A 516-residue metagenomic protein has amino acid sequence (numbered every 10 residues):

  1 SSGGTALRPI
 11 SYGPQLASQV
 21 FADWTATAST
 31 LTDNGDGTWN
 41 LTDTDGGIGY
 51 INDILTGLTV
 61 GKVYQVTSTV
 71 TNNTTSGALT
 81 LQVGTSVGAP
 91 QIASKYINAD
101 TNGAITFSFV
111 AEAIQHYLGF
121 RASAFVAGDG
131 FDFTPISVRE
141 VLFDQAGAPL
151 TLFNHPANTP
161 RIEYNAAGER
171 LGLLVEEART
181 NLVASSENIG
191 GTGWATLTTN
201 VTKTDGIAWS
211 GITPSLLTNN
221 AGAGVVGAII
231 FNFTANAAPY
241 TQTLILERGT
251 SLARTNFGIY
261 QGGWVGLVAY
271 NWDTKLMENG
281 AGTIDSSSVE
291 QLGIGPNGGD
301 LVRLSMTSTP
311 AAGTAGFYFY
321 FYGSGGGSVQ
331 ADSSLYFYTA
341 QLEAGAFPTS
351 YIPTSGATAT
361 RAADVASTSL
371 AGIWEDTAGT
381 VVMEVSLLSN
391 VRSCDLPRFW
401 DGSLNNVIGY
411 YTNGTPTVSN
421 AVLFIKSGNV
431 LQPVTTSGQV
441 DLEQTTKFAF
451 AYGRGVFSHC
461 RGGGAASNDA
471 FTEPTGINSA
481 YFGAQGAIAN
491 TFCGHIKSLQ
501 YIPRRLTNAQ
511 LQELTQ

Functional and structural regions predicted by a protein language model:
S1, G128-F143, I189, S333-P348 (+3 more regions): Extracellular, beta-strand-rich glycan-interacting domains
S1-G4, R8-I10, R139-R170, E343-E375 (+1 more regions): Extended recognition patches within non-cytosolic domains
I51-L55, Q91-K95, V226-F231, L267-Y270 (+2 more regions): Short, aromatic/His-centered strand-loop micro-motif at the edge of beta-sheets
N72, R248-T250, T307-A312, D441-S458: Localized edge beta-strand/strand-to-loop motifs within extracellular or lumenal beta-rich domains
N73-S76, R179-S186, T192-L197, A235-A238 (+3 more regions): Extracellular glycan-recognition modules
Q91-D100, F109, R461-Y481: Short, solvent-exposed beta-strand-to-loop segments that form ligand-recognition rims of beta-rich domains
A113-S123, A315-S324, V329-S334, N468-I496: Flexible glycan-contacting loops in extracellular carbohydrate-active proteins
V302-M306, M383, K447-D469: Carbohydrate-binding surfaces in secreted/extracellular proteins
